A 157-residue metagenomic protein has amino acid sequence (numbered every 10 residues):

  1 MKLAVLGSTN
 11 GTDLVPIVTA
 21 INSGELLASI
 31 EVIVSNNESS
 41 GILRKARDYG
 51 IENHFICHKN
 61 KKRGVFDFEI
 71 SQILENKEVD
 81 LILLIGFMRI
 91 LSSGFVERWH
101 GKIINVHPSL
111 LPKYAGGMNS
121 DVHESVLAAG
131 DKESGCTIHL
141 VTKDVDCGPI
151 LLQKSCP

Functional and structural regions predicted by a protein language model:
M1-P157: One-carbon transfer enzymes
